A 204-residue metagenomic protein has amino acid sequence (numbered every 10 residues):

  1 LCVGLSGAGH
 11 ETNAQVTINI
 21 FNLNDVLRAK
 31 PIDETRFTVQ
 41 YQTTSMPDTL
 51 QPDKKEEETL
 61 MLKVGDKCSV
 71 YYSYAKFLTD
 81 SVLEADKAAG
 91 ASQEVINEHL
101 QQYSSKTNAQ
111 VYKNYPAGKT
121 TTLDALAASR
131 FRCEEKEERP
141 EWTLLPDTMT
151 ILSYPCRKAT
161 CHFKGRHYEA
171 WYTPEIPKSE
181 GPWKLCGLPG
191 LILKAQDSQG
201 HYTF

Functional and structural regions predicted by a protein language model:
L1-G7: Bacterial N-terminal signal peptides
G9-A14: Sec/Tat signal peptide C-region and signal peptidase I cleavage site
V16-F204: Extended soluble regions of mature proteins
